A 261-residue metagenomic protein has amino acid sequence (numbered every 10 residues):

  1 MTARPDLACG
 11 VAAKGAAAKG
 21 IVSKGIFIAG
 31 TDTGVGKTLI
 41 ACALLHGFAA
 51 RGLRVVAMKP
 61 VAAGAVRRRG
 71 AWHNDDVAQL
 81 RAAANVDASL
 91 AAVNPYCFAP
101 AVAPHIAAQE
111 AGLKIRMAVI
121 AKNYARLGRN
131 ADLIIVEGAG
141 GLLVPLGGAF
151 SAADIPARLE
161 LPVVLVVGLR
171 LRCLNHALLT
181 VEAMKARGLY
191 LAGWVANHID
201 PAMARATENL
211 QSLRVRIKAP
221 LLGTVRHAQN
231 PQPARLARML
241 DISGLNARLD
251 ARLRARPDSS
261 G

Functional and structural regions predicted by a protein language model:
T2-K24, A247, A251-S260: Intrinsically disordered, low-complexity terminal tails and inter-domain linkers enriched for S/T/G/P/D/E
I28: Hydrophobic anchor at the beta1->P-loop junction of P-loop NTPases
V35-G36: Conserved glycine(s) of the Walker
L39-K114, A118, R126: N-terminal phosphate/diphosphate-binding loop that engages ATP/GTP or pyrophosphate donors across diverse enzyme folds
L45, A153-D154, N175-K185: Histidine-anchored nucleotide/phosphate-binding helix
L127-G128, D132-L146: Switch II (G3) loop of P-loop NTPases
A149-L169: Inter-motif core of Ras-like GTPase G domains
V181-G261: C-terminal lobe/tail of nucleotide-utilizing enzymes
